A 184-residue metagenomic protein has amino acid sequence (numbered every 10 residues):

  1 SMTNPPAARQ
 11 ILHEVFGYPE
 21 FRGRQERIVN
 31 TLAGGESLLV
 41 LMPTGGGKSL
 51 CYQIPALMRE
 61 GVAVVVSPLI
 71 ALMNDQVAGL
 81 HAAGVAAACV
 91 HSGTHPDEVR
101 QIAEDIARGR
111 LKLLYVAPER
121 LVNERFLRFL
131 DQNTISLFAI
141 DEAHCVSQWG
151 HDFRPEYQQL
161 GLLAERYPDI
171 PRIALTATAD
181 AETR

Functional and structural regions predicted by a protein language model:
S1-M2, N30, A78, A82 (+4 more regions): ASCE RecA-like P-loop NTPase motor cores that couple ATP hydrolysis to mechanical translocation on nucleic acids
M2-P43: Conserved pre-motif I regulatory segment
R9, A63-V65, I70-N123: Conserved nucleic-acid-binding Ia/Ib motif block in the N-terminal RecA-like helicase ATPase lobe
G35-I54, V64-S67, I173-A179: Walker A/P-loop
S37, G61-V64, A86, R110-L114 (+2 more regions): Loop/turn-to-beta-strand initiation segments
G46, Q53, T94-L137, C145-H151: Conserved helix/coil segment N-terminal to the catalytic DExD/H
A56-M58, L80-A82, E104-G109, R128-N133 (+1 more regions): Conserved catalytic network of the ASCE P-loop NTPase/AAA+ motor domain
D131-R184: Post-DEXD/H (motif II) to motif III coupling segment of the RecA-like Helicase ATP-binding lobe
